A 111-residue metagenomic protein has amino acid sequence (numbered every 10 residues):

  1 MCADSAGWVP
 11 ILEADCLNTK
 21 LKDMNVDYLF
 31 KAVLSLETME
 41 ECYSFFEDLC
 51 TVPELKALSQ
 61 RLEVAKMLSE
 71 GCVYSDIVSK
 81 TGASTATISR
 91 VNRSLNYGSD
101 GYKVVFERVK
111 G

Functional and structural regions predicted by a protein language model:
M1-L36: General nucleic-acid-binding
L36-E40, V52, G71: Residues at alpha-helix boundaries and the short loops/turns that link adjacent helices
E41-Q60, K110: Short, Lys/Arg-enriched anionic-surface-contact patches
L58-C72: Short, amphipathic alpha-helical "recognition" segments used to contact nucleic acids or chromatin
V64, I88-L95: Major-groove recognition helix of helix-turn-helix-like DNA-binding domains
S75, K103, R108-G111: General marker for long, soluble alpha-helical cores
D76-T81, I88: Short alpha-helical "recognition helix" segments of helix-turn-helix
R93-F106: Short, solvent-exposed alpha-helical "recognition" segments
